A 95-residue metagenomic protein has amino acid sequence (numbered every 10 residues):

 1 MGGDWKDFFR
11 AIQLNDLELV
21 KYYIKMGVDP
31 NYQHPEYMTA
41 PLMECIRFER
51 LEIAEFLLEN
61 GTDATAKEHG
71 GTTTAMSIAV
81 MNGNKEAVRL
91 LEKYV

Functional and structural regions predicted by a protein language model:
G2-R10, Q33-P41, K67-T74: Ankyrin-repeat boundary/"N-cap" motif
L19, E52-I53, E86-A87: Conserved ankyrin/ankyrin-like repeat signature
K21-D29, E55-D63, E92-V95: Ankyrin repeat domain, specifically the short helix-to-loop turn at the C-terminus of the second helix of each repeat
A40-E44, F48: Non-membrane alpha-helical segments in proteins
K67, G71-V95: Leucine-rich solenoid repeat scaffolds
